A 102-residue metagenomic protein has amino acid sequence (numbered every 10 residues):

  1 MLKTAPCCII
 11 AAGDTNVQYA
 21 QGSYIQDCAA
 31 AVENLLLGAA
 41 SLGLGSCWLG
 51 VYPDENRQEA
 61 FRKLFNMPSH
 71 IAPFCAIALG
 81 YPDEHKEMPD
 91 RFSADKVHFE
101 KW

Functional and structural regions predicted by a protein language model:
M1-W102: Acidic, surface-exposed loops and disordered segments
